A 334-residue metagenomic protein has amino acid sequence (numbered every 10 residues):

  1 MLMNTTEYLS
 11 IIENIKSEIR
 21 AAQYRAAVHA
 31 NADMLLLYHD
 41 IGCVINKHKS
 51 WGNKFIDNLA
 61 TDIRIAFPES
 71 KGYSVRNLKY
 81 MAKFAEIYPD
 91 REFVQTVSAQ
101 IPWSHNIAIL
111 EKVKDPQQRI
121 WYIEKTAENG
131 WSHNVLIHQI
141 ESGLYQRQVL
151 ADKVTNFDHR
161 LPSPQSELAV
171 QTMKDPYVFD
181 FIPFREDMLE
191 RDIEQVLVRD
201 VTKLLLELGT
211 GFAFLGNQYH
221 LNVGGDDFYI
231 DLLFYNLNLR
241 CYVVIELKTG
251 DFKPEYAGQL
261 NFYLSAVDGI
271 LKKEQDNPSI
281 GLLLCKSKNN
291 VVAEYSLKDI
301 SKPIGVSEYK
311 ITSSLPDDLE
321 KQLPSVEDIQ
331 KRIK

Functional and structural regions predicted by a protein language model:
M1-K334: Basic, low-complexity intrinsically disordered segments
